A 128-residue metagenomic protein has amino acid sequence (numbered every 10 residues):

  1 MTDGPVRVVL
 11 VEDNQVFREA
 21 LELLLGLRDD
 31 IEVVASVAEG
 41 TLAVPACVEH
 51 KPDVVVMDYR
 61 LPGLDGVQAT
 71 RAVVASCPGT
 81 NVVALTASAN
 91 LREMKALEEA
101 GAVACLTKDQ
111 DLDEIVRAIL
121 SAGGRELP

Functional and structural regions predicted by a protein language model:
E12: Conserved acidic carboxylate
Q15-A35: Two-component/phosphorelay signaling modules centered on CheY-like receiver
E39-L42, D65-Q68: Acidic catalytic/metal-coordinating carboxylates
V48-H50, A72-T80, A100: Conserved phosphotransfer cores of two-component systems
D58, T86: Active-site residues of response regulator receiver
P62: The feature encodes the CheY-like receiver
Q68, A89-L106, Q110-D113, R117: Alpha4 helix (beta4-alpha4-beta5 surface) of REC/receiver domains from two-component response regulators
L120-P128: The C-terminal output helix
